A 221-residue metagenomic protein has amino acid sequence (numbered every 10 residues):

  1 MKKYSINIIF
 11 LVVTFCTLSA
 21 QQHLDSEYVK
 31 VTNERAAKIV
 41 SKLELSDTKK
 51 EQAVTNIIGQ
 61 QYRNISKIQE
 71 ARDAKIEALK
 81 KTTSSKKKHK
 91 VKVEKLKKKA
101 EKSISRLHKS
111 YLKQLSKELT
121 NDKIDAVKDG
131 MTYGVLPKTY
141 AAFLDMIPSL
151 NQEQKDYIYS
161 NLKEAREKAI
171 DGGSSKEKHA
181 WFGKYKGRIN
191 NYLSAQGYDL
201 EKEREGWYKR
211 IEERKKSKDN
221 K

Functional and structural regions predicted by a protein language model:
M1-S26: Bacterial Sec-dependent N-terminal signal peptides
Q21-K221: Charge-rich (acidic/polar
